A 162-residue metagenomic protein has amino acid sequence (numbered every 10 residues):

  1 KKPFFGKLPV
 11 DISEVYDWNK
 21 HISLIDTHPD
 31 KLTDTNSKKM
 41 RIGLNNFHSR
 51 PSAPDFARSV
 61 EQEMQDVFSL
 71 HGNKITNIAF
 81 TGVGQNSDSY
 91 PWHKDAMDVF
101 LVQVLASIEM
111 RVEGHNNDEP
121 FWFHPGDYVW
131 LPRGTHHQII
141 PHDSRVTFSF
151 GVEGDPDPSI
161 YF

Functional and structural regions predicted by a protein language model:
G6-K7: N-terminal pre-catalytic "stem/leader" segment of glycosyltransferase-like enzymes
V10, E14, N19-D127, T135-F162: Active-site region of the double-stranded beta-helix
W130: Conserved beta-strand-loop-short alpha-helix elements that form and flank the Mn2+/Mg2+-coordinating active site
